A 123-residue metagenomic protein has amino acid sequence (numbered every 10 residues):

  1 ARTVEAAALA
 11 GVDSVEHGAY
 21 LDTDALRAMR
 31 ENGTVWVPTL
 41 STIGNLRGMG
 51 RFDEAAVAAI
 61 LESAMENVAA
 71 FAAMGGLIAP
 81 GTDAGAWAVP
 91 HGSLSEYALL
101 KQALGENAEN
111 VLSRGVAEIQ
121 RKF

Functional and structural regions predicted by a protein language model:
A1-R2, Y20, S41-I43, D83-W87: Active-site beta-loop-alpha junctions enriched in small/polar residues
A1-W36, A58-I78, N110: Histidine/acidic residue-rich metal-binding segments in metalloenzymes
A6-A8, L26, G48-M49, P90-H91 (+1 more regions): Short Asp/Glu-rich motifs
A10-G11, M29-R30, R51, S93-E96: Short, glycine/charged-enriched secondary-structure capping and boundary segments
D13, N45, Q120-R121: Residue-level marker of structural boundaries
V35-A58: Active-site loop ensemble at the mouth of alpha/beta enzyme cores that anchors a bound cofactor
F52, L61-F123: His/Asp/Glu-enriched, well-ordered alpha-helical/loop segment that forms or immediately abuts the divalent-metal
